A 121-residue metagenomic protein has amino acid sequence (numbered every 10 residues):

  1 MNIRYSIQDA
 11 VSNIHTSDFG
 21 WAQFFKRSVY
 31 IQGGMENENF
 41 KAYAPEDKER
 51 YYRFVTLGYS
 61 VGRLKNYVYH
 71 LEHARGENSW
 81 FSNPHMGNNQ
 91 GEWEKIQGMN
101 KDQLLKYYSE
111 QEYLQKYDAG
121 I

Functional and structural regions predicted by a protein language model:
M1-N39: Conserved catalytic core of nucleotide-sugar-dependent glycosyltransferases
V11, S17, E38-I121: C-terminal catalytic/acceptor-binding lobe
